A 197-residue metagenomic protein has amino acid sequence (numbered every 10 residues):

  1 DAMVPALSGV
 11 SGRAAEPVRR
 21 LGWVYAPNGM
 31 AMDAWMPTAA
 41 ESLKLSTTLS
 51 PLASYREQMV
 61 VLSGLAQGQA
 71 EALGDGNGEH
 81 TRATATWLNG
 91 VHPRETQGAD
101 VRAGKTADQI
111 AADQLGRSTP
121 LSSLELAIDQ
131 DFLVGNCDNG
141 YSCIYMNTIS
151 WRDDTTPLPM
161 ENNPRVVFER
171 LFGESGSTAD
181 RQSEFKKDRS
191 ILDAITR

Functional and structural regions predicted by a protein language model:
D1-R197: Ligand-binding pockets and gating/stacking loops
